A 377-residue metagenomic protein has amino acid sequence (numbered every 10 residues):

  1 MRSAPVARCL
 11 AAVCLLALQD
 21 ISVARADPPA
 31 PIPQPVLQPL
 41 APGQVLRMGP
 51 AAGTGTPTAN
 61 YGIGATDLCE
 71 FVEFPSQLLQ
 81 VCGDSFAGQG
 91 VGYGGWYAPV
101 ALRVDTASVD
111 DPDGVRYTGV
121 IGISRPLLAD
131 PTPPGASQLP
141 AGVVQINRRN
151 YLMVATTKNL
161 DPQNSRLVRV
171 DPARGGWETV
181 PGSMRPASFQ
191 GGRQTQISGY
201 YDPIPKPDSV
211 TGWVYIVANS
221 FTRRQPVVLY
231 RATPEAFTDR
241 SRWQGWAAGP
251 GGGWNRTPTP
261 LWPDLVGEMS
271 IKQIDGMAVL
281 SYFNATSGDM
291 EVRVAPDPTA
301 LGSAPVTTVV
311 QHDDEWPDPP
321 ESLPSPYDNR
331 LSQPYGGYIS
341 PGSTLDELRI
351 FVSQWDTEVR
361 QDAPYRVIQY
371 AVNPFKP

Functional and structural regions predicted by a protein language model:
M1-D27: Secretory targeting and sorting signals
P28-Y61, E73-P134, Q145-G192, S209-V266 (+3 more regions): Beta-rich carbohydrate-recognition and catalytic domains
D67-E70, R125-V144, T195-P205, G267-S270 (+1 more regions): Beta-propeller and closely related beta-sheet repeat lectin domains
S303-A304, Q333-G337: Catalytic cores of extracellular degradative/oxidative enzymes
R349: Substrate-binding cleft of secreted/luminal carbohydrate-active enzymes
